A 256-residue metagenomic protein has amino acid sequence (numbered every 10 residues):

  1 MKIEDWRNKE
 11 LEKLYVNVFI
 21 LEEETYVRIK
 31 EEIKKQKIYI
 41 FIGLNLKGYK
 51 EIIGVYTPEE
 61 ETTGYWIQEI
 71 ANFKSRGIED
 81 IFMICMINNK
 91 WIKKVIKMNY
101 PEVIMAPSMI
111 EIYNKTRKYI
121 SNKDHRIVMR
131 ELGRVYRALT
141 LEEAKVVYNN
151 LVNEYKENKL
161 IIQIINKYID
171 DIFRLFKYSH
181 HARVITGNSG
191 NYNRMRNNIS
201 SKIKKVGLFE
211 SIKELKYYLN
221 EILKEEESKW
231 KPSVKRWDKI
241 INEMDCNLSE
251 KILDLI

Functional and structural regions predicted by a protein language model:
M1-C85, N191-Y192: RNase H-like nuclease fold core
W6-K9, W66, R183, Y218 (+1 more regions): Tryptophan-centered motif/residue detector
N17, I110, I127-V135, I162-Y168 (+4 more regions): Structured, non-transmembrane catalytic/binding cores
N89-K94: Short, well-ordered alpha-helical microsegments
V95-N191, M195, S201-F209, E226-E227: Extended amphipathic alpha-helical interaction segments
N197-I256: Basic, amphipathic alpha-helical segments enriched in Lys/Arg and hydrophobic/aromatic residues
